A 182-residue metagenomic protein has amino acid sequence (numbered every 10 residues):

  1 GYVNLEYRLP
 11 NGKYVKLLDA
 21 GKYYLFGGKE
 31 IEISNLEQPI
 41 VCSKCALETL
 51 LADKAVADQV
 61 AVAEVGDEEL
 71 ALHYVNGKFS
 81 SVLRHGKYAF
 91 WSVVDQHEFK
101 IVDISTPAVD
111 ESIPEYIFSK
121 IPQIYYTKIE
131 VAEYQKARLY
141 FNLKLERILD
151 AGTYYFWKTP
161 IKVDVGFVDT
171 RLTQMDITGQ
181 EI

Functional and structural regions predicted by a protein language model:
G1-I182: N-terminal hydrophobic membrane-entry segments
